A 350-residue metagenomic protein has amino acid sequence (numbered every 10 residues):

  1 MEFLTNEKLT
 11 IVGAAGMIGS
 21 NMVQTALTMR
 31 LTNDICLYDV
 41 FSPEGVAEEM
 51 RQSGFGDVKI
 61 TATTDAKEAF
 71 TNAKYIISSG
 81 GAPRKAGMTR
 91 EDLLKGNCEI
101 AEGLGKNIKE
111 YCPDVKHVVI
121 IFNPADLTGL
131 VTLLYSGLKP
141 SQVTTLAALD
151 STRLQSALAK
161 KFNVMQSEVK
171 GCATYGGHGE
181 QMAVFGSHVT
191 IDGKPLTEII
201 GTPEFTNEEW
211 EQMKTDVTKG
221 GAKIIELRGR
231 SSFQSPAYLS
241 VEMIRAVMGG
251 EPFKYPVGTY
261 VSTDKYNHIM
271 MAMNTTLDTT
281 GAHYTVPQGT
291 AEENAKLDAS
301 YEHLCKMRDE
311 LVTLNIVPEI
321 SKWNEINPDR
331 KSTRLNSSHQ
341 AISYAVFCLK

Functional and structural regions predicted by a protein language model:
N6, L31-K74, M88, D309 (+1 more regions): Conserved N-terminal Rossmann-fold NAD(P) cofactor-binding segment
A15: Conserved glycine-rich cofactor-binding loop
G19-S20: N-terminal Rossmann-fold NAD(P) dinucleotide-binding loop
T28-D34, G137-P140: Conserved S-adenosyl-L-methionine
G54-Y75, G81-R90, G96-P113: A structured beta-alpha segment of the ubiquitous adenosine-cofactor-binding alpha/beta core
T89-A157: Rossmann-like NAD(P)(H) cofactor-binding subdomain of soluble oxidoreductases
S136-S141, S151-R330, R334: C-terminal substrate-binding/catalytic lobe of Rossmann-fold NAD(P)-dependent dehydrogenases
D329-K331, L335-K350: Single conserved hydrophobic/aromatic residue that forms the stacking wall/gate of nucleotide- or nucleobase-binding
